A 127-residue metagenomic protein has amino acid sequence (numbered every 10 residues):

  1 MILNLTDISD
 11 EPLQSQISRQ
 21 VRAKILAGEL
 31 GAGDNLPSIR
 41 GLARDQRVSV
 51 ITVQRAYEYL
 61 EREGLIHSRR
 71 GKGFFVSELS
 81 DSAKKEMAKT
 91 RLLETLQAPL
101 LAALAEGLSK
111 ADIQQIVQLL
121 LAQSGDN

Functional and structural regions predicted by a protein language model:
M1-N35, G41, T90, E94-D126: Extreme N-terminal segment that seeds HTH/winged-HTH DNA-binding domains in transcriptional regulators
D10-P12, G28-E29, R44, S68-G73 (+1 more regions): Short hydrophobic/aromatic-rich motifs at helix boundaries and adjacent loops
Q14, S38, K72-A88: Short, cationic-aromatic polyanion-contact patches
Q16-V21, P37, T52, I66-R69 (+1 more regions): Short alpha-helical segments used as structural interaction elements across diverse proteins
E29-D34, E61-G71, F75-E78: Beta-hairpin "wing" of winged helix-turn-helix
L36-H67: N-terminal helix-turn-helix
R62-L65, Q123-N127: Short, solvent-exposed alpha-helical "recognition" segments
